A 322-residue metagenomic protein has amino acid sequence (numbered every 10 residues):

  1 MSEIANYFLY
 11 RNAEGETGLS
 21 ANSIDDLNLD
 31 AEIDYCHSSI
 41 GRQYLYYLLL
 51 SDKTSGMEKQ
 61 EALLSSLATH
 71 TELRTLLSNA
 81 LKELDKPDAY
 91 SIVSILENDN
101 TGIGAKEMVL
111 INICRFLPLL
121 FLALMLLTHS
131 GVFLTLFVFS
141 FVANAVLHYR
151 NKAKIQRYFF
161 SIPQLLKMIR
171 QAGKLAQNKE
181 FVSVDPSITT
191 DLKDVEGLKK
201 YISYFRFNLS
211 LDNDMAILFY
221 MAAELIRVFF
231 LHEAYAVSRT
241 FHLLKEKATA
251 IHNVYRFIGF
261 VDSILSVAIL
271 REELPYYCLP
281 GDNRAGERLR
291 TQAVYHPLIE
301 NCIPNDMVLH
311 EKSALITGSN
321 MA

Functional and structural regions predicted by a protein language model:
M1-G318: Alpha-helical coupling/stalk and coiled-coil linker elements that connect catalytic or binding modules and transmit
M321-A322: ATP-binding Walker
